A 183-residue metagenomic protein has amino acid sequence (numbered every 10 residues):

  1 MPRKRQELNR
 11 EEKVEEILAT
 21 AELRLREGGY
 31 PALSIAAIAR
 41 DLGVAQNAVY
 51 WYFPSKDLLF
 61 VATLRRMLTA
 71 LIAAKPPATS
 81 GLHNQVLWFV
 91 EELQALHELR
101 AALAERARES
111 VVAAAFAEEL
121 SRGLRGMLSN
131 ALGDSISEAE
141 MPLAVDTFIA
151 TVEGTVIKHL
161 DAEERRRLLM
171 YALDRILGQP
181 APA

Functional and structural regions predicted by a protein language model:
M1-E12, A181-A183: N-terminal intrinsically disordered/low-complexity leader segments
R10-A21, I38, T63-M67, L71: Generic hydrophobic, amphipathic alpha-helix propensity
E16, T20, R24-L58: Helix-turn-helix
F53, L59-M67, F116, L120: Alpha-helical DNA-contacting segments of helix-turn-helix folds
A62, I72-E98, A144-V145: Hydrophobic alpha-helical connector segments
N84, A95, V111-D146, R167-D174: Amphipathic alpha-helical packing segments from all-alpha helical-bundle domains
V90-E118, A150, G154-I157: Amphipathic alpha-helical segments used for helix-helix packing
N130, V145-R165, R175-A183: Amphipathic C-terminal alpha-helical segment
